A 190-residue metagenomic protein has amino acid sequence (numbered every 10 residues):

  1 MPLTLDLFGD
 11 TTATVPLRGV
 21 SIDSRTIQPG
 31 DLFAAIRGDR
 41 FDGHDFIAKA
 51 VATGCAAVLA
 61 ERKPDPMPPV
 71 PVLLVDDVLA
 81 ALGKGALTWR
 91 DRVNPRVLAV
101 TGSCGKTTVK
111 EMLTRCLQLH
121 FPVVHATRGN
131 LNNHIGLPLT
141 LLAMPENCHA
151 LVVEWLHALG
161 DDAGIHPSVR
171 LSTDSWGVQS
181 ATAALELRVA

Functional and structural regions predicted by a protein language model:
M1-T88: N-terminal leader/targeting and accessory segments in enzymes
L74, A81-A190: Phosphate-binding loop of NTP-binding sites
